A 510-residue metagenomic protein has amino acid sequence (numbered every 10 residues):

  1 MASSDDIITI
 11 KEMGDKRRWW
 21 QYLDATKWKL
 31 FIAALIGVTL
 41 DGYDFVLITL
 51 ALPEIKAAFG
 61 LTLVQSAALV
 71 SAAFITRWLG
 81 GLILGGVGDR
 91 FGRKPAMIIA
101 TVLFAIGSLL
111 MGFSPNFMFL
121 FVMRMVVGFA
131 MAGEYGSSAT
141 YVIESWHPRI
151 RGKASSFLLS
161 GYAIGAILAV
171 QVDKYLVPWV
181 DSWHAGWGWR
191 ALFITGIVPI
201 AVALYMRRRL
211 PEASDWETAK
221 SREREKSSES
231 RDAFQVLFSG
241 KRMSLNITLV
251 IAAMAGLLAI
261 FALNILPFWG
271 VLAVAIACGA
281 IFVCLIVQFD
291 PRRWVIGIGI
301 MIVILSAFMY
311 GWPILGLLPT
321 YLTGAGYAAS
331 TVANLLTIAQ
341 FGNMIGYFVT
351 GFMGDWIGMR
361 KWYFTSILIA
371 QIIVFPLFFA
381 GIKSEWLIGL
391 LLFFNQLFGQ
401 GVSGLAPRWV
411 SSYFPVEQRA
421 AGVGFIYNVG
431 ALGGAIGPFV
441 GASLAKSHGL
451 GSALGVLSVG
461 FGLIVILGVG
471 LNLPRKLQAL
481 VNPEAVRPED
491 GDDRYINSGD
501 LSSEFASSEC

Functional and structural regions predicted by a protein language model:
M1-Y43, I48-L50: Cytosolic juxtamembrane N-terminal segment immediately preceding the first transmembrane helix of multi-pass
T49, R242-N343: Extracytoplasmic gate region of multi-pass secondary transporters
G60, G92, F113-F119, H147 (+2 more regions): Helix-breaking motifs and short loop linkers at transmembrane-helix boundaries and internal kinks in secondary membrane
S71-G85, A139, T337-T350: Central cavity-lining transmembrane alpha-helices of secondary-active solute carriers, predominantly the Major
L79-F117, I357: Conserved MFS/SLC helix-loop-helix module at the cytosolic interface between two early adjacent transmembrane helices
V102-P115, I369-K383: C-terminal ends and interior cores of transmembrane alpha-helices in multi-pass membrane transporters/permeases
G152-V177, P199, Y427-G437: Glycine-rich segments within core transmembrane alpha-helices of 12-TM secondary carriers
A203-R208, L377, S458-R487: Multi-pass alpha-helical transporter architecture, strongest for 12-TM Major Facilitator/SLC carriers used
